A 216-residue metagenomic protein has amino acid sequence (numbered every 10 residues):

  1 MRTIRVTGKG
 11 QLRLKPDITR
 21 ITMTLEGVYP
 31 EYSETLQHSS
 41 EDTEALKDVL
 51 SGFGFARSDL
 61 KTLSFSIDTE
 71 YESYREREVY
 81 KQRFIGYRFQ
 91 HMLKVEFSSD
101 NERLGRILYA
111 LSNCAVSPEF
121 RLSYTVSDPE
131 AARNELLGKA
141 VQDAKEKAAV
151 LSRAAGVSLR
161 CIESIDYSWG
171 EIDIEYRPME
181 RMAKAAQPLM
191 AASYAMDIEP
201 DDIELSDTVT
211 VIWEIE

Functional and structural regions predicted by a protein language model:
M1-E216: Short, charge-dense linear interaction motifs
